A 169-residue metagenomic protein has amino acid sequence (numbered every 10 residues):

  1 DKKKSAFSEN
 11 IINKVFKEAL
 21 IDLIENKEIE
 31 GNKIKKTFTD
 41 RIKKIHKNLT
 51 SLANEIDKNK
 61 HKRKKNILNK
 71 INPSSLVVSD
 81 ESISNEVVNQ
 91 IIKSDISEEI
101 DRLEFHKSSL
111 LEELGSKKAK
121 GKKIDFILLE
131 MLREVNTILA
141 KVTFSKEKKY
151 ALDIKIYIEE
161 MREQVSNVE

Functional and structural regions predicted by a protein language model:
D1-E169: N-terminal intrinsically disordered, cationic/polar leader segments that include organellar targeting peptides
